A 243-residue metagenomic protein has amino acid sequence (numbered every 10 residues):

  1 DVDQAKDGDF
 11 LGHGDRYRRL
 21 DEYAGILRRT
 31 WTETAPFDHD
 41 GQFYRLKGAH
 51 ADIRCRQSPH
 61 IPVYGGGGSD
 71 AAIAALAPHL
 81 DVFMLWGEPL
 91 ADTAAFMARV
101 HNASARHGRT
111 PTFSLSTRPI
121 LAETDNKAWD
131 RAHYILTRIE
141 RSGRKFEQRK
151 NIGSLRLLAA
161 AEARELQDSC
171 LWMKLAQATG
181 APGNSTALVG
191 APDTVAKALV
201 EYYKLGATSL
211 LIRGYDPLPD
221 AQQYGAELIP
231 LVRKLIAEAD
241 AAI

Functional and structural regions predicted by a protein language model:
D1-K6, F83, T208-L211: Active-site groove signature of glycoside hydrolases
D3-Q57, E88-K204, K234-I243: An alpha-helical appendage that flanks or caps ligand/catalytic pockets
R56, S69-A74, F83-M84, E88: Loop-centered beta-sheet repeat module
V63-G66, D81-L85, P111-R118, L210-R213: Hydrophobic faces of well-ordered beta-strands that scaffold small-molecule active sites in alpha/beta enzyme cores
I73-A77, V200: Alpha-helical segments flanking ligand/cofactor-binding loops in enzyme cores
P78-H79, L205-G206: Structural motif
G87-L90, I212-G225: Glycine-rich, proline-tolerant flexible connector loops at the mouths of alpha/beta enzymes
A122-D130, P219-I229: Short glycine/threonine-rich loop-to-helix capping motif typified by GTGT followed within a few residues by an Asp-Pro
